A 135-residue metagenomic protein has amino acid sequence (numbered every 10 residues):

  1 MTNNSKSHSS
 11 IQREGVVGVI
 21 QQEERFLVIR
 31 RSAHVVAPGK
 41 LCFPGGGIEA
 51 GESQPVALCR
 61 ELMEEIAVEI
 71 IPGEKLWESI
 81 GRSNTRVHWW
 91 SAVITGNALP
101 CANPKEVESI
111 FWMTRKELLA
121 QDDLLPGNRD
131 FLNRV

Functional and structural regions predicted by a protein language model:
T2-L27, G47: Conserved N-terminal beta-strand and adjoining loop/helix that marks the start of the Nudix/MutT-like hydrolase domain
S5-K6, K75-G81: Short, solvent-exposed loop/turn elements at beta->coil junctions and helix N-caps that rim active or binding pockets
E14-V16, E24, T85-H88, E108: Change "...and in nucleic-acid phosphodiester-cleaving endonucleases..." to "...and in nucleic-acid processing enzymes
Q21-F26, H34-V35, E49-A50, S83 (+1 more regions): Short, charged/polar surface micro-motifs in flexible loops or helix N-caps
R25-E64: Conserved Nudix-box catalytic region and its N-terminal flanking loop in Nudix hydrolases and closely related
E65-I71: Short secondary-structure junctions
E69, E78-C101, F111-E117, F131-V135: Active-site-adjacent beta-strand/loop module that shapes the phosphate/pyrophosphate-binding cleft
E117-R129: Short acidic, Gly/Pro-enriched loop/turn segments at secondary-structure junctions
